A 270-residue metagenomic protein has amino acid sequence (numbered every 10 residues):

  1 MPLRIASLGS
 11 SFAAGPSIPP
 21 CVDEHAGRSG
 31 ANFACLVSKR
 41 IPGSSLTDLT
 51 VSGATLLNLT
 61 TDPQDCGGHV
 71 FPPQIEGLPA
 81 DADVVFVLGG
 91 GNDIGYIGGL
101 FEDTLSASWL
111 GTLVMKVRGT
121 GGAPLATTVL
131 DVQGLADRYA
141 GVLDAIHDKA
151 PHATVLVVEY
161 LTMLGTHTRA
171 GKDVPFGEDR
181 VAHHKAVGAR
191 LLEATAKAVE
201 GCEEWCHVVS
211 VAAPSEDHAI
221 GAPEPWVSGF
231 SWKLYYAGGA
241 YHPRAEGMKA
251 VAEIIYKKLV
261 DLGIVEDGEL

Functional and structural regions predicted by a protein language model:
M1-R4, C66-V85, A140-H152, Y256 (+1 more regions): Short amphipathic alpha-helices and their capping/turn segments at secondary-structure boundaries
R4-S7, A13, L46-T50, D83-L88 (+4 more regions): Structural recognition of the beta-strand scaffold that forms the well-ordered cores of secreted hydrolase catalytic
A6-S38, Y241-I254: N-terminal beta1-alpha1 ligand-phosphate binding loop
S11-A14, V51-L56, G91-G95, L161-G165 (+1 more regions): Solvent-exposed loop/turn segments at secondary-structure junctions within structured extracellular/periplasmic domains
I18-Q133, D137: Conserved SGNH/GDSL esterase-like catalytic core that processes O-acyl groups on lipids and polysaccharides
S38-S44, D137-L156, R190-S210, K258: A structural motif corresponding to the C-terminal end of an alpha-helix and its immediate exit/capping segment
L130-F176: Hydrophobic, aromatic-enriched interface-forming segments
L161-L270: Catalytic His-Asp segment of secreted/periplasmic serine-dependent ester chemistry enzymes
